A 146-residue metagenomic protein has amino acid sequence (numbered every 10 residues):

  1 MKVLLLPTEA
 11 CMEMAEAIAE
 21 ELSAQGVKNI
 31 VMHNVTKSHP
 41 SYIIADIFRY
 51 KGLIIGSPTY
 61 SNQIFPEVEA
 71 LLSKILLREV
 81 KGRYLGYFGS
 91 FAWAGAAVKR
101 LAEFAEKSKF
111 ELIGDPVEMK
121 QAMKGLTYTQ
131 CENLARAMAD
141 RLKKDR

Functional and structural regions predicted by a protein language model:
V3, A17-T36, I43-R146: FMN-binding flavodoxin-like domain, especially the glycine-rich phosphate-binding loop
E9-E13: Glycine-rich phosphate/diphosphate-binding loop of Rossmann-like nucleotide-binding domains
